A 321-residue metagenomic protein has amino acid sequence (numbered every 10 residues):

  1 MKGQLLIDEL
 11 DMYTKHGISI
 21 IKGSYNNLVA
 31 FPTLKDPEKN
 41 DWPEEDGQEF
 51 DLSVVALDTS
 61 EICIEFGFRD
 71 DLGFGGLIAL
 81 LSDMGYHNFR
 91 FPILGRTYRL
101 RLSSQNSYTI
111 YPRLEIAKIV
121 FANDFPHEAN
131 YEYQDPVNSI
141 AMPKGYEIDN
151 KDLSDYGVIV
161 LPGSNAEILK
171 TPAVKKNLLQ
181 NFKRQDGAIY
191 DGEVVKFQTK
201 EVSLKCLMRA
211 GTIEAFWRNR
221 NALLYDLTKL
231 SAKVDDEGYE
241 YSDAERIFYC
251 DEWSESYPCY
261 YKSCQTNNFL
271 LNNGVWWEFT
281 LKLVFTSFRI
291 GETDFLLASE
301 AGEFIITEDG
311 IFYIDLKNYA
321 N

Functional and structural regions predicted by a protein language model:
M1-N321: Extracellular/virion structural assembly segments
